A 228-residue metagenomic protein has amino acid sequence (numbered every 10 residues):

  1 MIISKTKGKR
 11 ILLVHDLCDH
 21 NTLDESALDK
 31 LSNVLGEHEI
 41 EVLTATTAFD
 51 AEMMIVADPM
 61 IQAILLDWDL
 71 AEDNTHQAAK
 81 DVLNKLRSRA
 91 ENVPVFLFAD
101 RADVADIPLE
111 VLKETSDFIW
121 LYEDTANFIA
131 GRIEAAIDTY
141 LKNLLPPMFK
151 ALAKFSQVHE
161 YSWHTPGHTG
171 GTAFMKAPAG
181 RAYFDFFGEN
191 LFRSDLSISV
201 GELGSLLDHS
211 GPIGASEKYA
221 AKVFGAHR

Functional and structural regions predicted by a protein language model:
M1-L23, A27: Non-catalytic signal-transmission and effector/linker regions of two-component phosphorelay proteins
V14-D16, A45, I64: Conserved sequence signature across two-component system core domains
L23-D29, A48-F49, M60-N92, A99-I107: Conserved phosphotransfer microenvironments
G36-T47: Short hydrophobic/Thr-rich beta-strand motif most characteristic of the beta2 strand and flanking loop of CheY-like
T44-T46, T75, A99-V104, P108-A135: Output/docking surface of receiver
D50-M54: Short alpha-helical segment
N127-R193, I198: Terpene synthase/cyclase
F186, N190-R228: Conserved N-terminal alpha-helix of the aminotransferase class I/II PLP-enzyme fold
